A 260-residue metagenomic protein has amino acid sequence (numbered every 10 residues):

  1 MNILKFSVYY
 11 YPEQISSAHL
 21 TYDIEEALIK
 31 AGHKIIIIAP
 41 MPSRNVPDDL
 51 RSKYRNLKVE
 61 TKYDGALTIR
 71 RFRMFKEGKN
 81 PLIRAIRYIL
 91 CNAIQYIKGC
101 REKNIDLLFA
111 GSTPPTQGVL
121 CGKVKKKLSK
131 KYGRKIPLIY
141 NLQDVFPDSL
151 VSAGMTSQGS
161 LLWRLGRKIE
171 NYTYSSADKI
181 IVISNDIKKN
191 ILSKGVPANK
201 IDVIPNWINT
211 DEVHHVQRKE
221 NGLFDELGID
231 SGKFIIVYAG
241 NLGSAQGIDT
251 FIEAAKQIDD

Functional and structural regions predicted by a protein language model:
M1-Y63, I258: N-terminal subdomain of nucleotide-sugar transferases
L4, D230-Q246, I252-A255: Conserved donor-binding/catalytic core segment of Leloir-type glycosyltransferases
P40-E102: A conserved catalytic-core segment of Leloir-type glycosyltransferases
M41, D186, W207: Carbohydrate-associated surface elements
R51-V59, H214-I229: A short helix/loop element that forms part of the nucleotide-sugar donor recognition site in Leloir-type
R87, S129, P137-I139, D148-Y172: Nucleotide-sugar donor phosphate/pyrophosphate-binding loop at the beta->alpha transition of glycosyltransferases
I97, T116-V119, K123-K130, S160-V182: Membrane-proximal helix-turn-helix segments that form the acceptor-binding/catalytic region of lipid-linked
L192, A198-K200, I208-D225, G247: Acidic anion/phosphate-binding donor-loop and adjacent secondary structure in glycosyltransferase catalytic cores
